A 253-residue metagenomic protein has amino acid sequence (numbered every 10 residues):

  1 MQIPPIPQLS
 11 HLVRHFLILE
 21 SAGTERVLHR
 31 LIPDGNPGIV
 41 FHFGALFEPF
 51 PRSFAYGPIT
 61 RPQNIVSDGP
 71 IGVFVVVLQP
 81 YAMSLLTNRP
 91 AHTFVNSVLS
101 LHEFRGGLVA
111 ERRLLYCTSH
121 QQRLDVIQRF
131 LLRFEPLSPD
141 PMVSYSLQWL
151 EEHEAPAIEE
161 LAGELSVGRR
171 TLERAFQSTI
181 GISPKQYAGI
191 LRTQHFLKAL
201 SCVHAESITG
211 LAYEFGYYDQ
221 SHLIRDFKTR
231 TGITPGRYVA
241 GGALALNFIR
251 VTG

Functional and structural regions predicted by a protein language model:
M1-E159, E164-R169, S183, L200-S201 (+3 more regions): Alpha-helical bundle regulatory/interaction domains
V13, L223, F227: Conserved active-site tyrosine of GNAT-family acetyltransferases
D125-L132, R174-Q177, D226: A broadly conserved amphipathic alpha-helix scaffold signal in soluble, globular proteins
E173-S178, I182-A188: Long, low-complexity intrinsically disordered regions
S178-I182, D226-R237: A secondary-structure capping/hinge motif
